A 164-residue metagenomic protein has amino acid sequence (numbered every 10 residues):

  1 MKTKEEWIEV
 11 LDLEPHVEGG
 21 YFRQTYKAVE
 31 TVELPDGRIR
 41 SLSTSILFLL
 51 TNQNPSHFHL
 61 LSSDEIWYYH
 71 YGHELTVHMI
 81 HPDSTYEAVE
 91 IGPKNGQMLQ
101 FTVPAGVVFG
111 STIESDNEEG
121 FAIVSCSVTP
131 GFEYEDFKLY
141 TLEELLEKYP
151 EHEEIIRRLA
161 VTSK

Functional and structural regions predicted by a protein language model:
M1-F101, N117-E119, P130, L139-K164: Non-catalytic, conserved peripheral segments adjacent to functional cores
G106-Y134: Ligand-binding loop in jelly-roll beta-barrel domains
